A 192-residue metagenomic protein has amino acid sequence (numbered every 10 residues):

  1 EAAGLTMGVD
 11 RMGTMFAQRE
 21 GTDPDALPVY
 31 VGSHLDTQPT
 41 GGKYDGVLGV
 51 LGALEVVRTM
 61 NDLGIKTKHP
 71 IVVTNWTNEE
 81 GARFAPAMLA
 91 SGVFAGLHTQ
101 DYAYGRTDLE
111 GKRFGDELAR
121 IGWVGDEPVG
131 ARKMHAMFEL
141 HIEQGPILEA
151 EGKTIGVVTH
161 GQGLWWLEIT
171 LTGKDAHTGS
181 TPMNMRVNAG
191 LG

Functional and structural regions predicted by a protein language model:
E1-G42, M60: Acidic/His- and Gly-rich active-site-bordering loop/insert found across diverse amide/peptide-bond hydrolases
A3-L5, P24-V29, K66-I71, R132-H135 (+1 more regions): Short coil/turn connectors at secondary-structure junctions
G8-D10, K66-P70, G125-G130, S180: Flexible, glycine/charged-enriched surface loops at secondary-structure junctions
R19, N61-G64, E127-P128: Short, flexible, glycine/charge-rich loop motifs used to bind or transfer phosphoryl groups or to couple energy/partner
V31-H34, T40-E80, W165-L171, H177 (+1 more regions): Alpha-helical metal-binding/catalytic segments enriched in His/Glu/Asp
N78-E79, R83-G192: Midchain, well-structured core segments that form catalytic/ion-binding scaffolds
